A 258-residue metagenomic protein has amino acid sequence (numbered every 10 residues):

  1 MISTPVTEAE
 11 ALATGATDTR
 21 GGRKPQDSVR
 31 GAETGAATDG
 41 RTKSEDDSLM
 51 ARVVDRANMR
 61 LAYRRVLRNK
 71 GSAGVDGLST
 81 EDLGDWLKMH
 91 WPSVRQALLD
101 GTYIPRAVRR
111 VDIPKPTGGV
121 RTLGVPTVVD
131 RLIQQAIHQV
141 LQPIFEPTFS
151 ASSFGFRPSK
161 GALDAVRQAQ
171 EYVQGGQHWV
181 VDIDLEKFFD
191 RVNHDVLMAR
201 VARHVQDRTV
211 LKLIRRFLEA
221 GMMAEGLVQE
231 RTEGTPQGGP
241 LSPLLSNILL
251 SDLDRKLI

Functional and structural regions predicted by a protein language model:
M1-K88: Non-catalytic, polymerase-adjacent accessory regions of viral genome-replication enzymes
L49-R52, T122-L123, T127, K187 (+2 more regions): Short, charged/polar micro-motifs that form catalytic or ligand-binding hotspots
R60, A73-V120: Phosphate/adenylate-binding "loop-and-lid" substructures adjacent to NTP/NAD/dNTP-binding pockets in NTP-dependent
A62, I133-Q134, D190-V192: Short helix/loop capping segments that flank catalytic or ligand/cofactor-binding pockets
A62-V66, A136, L213-L218: Short alpha-helical scaffolding segments that buttress acidic/His motifs in well-ordered protein cores
V94-D112, P116, V140, T148-I258: Conserved polymerase palm-domain catalytic core
T117-Q135: Glycine-rich active-site/cofactor-binding loop and its immediate structural neighborhood
